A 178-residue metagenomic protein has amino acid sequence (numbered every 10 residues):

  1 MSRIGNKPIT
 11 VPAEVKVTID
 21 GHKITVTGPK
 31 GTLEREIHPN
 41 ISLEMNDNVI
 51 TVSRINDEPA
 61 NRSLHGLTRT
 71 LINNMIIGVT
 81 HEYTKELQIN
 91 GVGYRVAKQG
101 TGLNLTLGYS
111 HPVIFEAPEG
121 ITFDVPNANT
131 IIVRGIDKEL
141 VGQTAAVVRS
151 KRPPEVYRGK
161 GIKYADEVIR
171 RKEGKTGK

Functional and structural regions predicted by a protein language model:
S2-A146, S150-K178: N-terminal intrinsically disordered, cationic/polar leader segments that include organellar targeting peptides
